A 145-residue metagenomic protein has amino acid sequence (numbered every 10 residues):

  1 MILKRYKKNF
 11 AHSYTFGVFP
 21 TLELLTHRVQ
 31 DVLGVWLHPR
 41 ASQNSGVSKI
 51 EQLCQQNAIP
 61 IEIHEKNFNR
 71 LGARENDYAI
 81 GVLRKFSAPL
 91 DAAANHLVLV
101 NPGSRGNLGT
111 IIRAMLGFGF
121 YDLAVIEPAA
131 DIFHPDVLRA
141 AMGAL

Functional and structural regions predicted by a protein language model:
M1-D77: N-terminal positively charged helical leader segments and presequences
V18, P39, E65, L83-K85 (+2 more regions): Fold-independent oxyanion-binding glycine-rich loops and adjacent beta-strand/coil segments at enzyme active sites
L37, G46, P89-L145: RNA substrate-binding interface of SAM-dependent RNA methyltransferases
K49-A94, F120, H134-L145: S-adenosyl-L-methionine/SAH cofactor-binding core of RNA-modifying enzymes
